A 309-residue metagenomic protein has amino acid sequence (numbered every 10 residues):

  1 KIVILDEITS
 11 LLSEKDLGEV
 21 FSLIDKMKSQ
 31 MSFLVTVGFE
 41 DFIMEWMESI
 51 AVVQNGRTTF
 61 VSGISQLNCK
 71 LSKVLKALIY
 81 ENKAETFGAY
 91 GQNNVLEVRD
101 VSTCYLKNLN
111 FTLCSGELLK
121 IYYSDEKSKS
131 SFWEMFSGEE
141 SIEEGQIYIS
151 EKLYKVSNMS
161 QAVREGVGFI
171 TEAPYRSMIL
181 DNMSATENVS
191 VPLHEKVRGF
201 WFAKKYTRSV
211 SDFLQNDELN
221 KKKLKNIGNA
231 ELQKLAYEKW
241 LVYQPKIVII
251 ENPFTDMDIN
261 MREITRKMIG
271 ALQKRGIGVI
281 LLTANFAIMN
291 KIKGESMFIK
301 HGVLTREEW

Functional and structural regions predicted by a protein language model:
K1-W309: Glycine-rich phosphate-binding loops of nucleotide-dependent enzymes
